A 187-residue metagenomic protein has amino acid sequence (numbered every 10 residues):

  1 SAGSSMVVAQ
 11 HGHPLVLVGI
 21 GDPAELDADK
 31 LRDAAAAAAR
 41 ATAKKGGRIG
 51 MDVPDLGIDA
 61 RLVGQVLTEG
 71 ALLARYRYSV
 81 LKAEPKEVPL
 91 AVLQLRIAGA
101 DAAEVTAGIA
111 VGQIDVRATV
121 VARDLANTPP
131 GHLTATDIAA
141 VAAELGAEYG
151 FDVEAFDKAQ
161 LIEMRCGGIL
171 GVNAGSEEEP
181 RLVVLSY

Functional and structural regions predicted by a protein language model:
S1-Y187: Short amphipathic alpha-helical segment within the helicase RecA-like ATPase core that mediates nucleic-acid
